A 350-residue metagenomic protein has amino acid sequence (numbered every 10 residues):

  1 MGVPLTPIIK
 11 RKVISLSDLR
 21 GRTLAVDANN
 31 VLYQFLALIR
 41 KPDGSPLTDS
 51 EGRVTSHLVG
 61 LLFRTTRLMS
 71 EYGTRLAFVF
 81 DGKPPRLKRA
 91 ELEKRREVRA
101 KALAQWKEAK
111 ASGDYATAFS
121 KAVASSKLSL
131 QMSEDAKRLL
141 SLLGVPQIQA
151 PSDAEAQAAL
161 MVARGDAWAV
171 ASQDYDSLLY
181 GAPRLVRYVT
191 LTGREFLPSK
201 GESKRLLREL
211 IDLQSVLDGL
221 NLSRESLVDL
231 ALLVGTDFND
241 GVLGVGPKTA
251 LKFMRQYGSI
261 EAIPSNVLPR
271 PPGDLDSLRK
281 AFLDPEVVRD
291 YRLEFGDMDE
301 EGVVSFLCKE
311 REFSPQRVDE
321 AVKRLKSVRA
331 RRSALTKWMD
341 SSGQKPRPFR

Functional and structural regions predicted by a protein language model:
G2-I14, D18-R164, L191: Noncatalytic, basic helical substrate-engagement surface that gates or grips nucleic-acid strands
V3, I9, V13-R20, G201-R350: Non-catalytic nucleic-acid-binding/docking modules located in mid-to-C-terminal regions of nucleic-acid enzymes
V13, T23, D43, E91 (+7 more regions): Solvent-exposed, flexible loop/coil residues
D27, F78, D174, G246 (+1 more regions): Residue-level signature of catalytic and energy-coupling elements of molecular machines, predominantly ATP/GTP-dependent
Y33-F35, F80, W106, Y175 (+4 more regions): Aromatic side chains
S45-P46, S125-L275: Nuclease catalytic cores that cleave nucleic-acid phosphodiester bonds, predominantly acidic two-metal-ion
P85-L87, E93, A111-T117, K121-S126 (+5 more regions): Short, structured coil/loop segments at alpha-helix boundaries
